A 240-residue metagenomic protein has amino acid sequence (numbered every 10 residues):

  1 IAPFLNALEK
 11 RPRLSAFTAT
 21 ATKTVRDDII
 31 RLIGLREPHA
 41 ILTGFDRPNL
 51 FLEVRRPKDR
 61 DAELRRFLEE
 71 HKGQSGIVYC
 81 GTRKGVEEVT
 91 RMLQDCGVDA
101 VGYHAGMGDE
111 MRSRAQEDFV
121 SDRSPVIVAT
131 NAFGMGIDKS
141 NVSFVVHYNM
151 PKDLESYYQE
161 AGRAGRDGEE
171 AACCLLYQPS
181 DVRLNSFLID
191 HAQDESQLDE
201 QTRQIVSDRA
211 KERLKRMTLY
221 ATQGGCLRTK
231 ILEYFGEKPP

Functional and structural regions predicted by a protein language model:
I1-Q201, E212, F235-P239: Helicase motor core with emphasis on the C-terminal RecA-like subdomain
R209, R213, T218, T222-P240: Cys/His-rich short segments
